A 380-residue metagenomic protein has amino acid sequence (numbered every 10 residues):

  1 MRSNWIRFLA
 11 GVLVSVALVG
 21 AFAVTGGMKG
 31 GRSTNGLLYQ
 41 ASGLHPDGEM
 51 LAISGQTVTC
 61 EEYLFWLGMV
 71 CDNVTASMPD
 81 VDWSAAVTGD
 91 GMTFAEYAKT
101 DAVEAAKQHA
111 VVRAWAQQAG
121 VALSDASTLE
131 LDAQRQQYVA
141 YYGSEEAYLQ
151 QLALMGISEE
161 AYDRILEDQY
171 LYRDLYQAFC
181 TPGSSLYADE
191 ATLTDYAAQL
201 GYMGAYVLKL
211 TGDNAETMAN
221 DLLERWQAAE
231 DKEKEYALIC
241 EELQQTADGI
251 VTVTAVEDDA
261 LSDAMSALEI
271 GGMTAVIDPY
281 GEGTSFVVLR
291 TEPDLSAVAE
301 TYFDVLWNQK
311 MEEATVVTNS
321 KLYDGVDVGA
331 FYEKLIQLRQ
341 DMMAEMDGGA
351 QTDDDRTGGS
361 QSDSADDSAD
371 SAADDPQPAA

Functional and structural regions predicted by a protein language model:
M1-E96, T100, D263-A264, S320-A380: Short, low-structural-confidence N-terminal segments
L44, Q56, C60-Y63, G91-T100 (+12 more regions): Solvent-exposed, acidic/flexible segments
H45-A76, A110-A116, D168-C180, G204-G212 (+3 more regions): FKBP-type peptidyl-prolyl cis-trans isomerase
M69-A98, Q117-D195, N214-T217, T246-A247 (+1 more regions): Charged, solvent-exposed helices and adjacent loops that form client-binding or oligomerization surfaces
K107-A119, A219-L223: A short alpha-helix/helix-coil micro-patch that ends at or immediately precedes a cysteine
R135, V139, N220-L223, Q227 (+6 more regions): Residue-level detector of alpha-helical secondary structure
L149-T181, S185-K209, T254-T301: Proteostasis/folding factors centered on peptidyl-prolyl cis-trans isomerases
D221-S262: Peptidyl-prolyl cis-trans isomerase
